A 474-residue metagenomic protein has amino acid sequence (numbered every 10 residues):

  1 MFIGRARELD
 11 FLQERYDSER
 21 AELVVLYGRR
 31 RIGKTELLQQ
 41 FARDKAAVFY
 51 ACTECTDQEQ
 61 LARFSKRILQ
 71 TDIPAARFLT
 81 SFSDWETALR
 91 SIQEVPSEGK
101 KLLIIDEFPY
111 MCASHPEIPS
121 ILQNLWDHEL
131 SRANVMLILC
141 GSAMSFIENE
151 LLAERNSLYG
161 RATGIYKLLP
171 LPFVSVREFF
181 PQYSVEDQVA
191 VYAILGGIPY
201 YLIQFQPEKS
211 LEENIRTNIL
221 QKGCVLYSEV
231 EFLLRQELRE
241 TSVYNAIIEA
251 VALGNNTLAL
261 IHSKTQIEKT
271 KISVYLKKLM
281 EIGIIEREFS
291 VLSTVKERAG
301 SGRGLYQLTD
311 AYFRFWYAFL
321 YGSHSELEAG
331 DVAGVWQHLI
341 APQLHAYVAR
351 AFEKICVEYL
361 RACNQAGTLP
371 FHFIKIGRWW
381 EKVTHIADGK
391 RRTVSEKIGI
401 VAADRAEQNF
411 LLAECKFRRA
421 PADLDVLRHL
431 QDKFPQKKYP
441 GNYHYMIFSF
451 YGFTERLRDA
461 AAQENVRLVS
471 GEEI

Functional and structural regions predicted by a protein language model:
M1-G334: Phosphate-binding site recognition
G304-I474: A cross-kingdom feature that marks ATP-driven nucleic-acid transaction machinery
